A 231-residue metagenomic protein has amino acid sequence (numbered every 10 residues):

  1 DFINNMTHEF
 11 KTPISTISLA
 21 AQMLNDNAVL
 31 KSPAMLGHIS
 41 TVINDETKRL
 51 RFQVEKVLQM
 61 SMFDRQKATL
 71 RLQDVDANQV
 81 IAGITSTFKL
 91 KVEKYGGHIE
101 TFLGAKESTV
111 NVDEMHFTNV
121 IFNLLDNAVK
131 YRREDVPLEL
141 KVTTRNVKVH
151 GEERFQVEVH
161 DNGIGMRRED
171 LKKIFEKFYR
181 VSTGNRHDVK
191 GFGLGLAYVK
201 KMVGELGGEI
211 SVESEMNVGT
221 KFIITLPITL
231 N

Functional and structural regions predicted by a protein language model:
D45-L50: Short alpha-helical segment of the dimerization/phosphotransfer core of two-component systems
R65-L70, T109-V112: Conserved micro-motifs of the catalytic ATP-binding
R71-D76, E93, H98-S108: Conserved catalytic submotifs in the C-terminal HATPase_c
R71-K89, T118: A conserved beta-strand-to-alpha-helix junction within the catalytic ATP-binding
P137-E152: Short beta-strand/loop element within the Bergerat-fold HATPase_c
M166-F178: Short conserved segment of the HATPase_c
